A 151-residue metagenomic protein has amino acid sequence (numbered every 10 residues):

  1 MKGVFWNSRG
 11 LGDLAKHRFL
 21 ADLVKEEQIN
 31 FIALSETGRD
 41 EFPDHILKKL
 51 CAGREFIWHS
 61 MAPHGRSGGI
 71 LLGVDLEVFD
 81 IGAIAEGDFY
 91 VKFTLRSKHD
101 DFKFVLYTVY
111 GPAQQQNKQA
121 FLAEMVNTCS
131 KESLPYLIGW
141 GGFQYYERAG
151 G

Functional and structural regions predicted by a protein language model:
M1-G151: A shared catalytic/ligand-binding motif for oxyanion handling
